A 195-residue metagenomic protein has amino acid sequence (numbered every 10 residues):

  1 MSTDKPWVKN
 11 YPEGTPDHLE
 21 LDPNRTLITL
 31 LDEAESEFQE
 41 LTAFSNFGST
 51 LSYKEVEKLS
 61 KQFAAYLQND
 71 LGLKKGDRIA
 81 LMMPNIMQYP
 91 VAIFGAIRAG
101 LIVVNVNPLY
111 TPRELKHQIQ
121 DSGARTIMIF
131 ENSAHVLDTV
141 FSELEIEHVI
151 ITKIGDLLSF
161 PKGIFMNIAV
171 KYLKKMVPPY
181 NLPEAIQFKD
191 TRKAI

Functional and structural regions predicted by a protein language model:
M1-N24: Flexible, non-catalytic linker and terminal segments flanking ANL/adenylate-forming cores
L19-P23, E40-K74, A80-I86, P90-F94 (+2 more regions): Conserved AMP-binding/adenylate-forming core of the ANL superfamily
E20-P23, E33, L101: Ligand-binding pocket scaffold of soluble enzyme catalytic domains
L27: Conserved donor sugar-nucleotide recognition element shared by glycan-biosynthetic enzymes
L31, A92, L137: Aromatic/hydrophobic pocket-lining residues that form π-stacking "cages" and hydrophobic walls in ligand
E33-Q39: Flexible acidic/glycine-rich loop/turn elements at helix↔coil and beta-strand↔loop transitions within catalytic cores
K75-G76, V103: Alpha-helix N-cap/start motif
R98-R192: Structural core segment of the AMP-binding/adenylate-forming
